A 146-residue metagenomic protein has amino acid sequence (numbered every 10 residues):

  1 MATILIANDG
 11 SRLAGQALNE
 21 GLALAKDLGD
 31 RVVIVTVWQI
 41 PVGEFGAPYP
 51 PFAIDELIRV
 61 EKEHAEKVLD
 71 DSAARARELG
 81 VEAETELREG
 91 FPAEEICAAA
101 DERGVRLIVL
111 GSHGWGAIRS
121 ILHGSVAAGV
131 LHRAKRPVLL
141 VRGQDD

Functional and structural regions predicted by a protein language model:
A2-F52, R75: Small/aliphatic-rich secondary-structure junction motif
L13, A74-I108, D145-D146: Structural beta-alpha unit
V33-V35, E84-R88, L139: General small-molecule cofactor/ligand-binding pocket signal
T36-V37, G111-H113, R142-G143: Short secondary-structure boundary segments
Y49-A53, E102-G104, V126-A127: Short, hinge-like loop/turn segments at secondary-structure boundaries
A53-K67: A short acidic, glycine-rich active-site loop that binds or catalyzes chemistry on phosphate/adenosine moieties
L107-H132: Glycine-rich, Arg-bearing micro-motifs that act as flexible, cationic patches
